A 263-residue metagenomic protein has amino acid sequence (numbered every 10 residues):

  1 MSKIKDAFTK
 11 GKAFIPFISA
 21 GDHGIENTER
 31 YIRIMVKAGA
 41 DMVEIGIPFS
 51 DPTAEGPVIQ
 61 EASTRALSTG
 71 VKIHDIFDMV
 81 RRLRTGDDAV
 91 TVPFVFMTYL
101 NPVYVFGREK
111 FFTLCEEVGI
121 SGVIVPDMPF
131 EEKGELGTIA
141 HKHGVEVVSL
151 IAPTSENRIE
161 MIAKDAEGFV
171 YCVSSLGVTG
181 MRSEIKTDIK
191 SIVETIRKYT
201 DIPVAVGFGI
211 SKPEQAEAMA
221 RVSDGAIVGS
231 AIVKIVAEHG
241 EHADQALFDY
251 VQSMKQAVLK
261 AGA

Functional and structural regions predicted by a protein language model:
M1-A7, S50-E61, V71-R81, Y104-K110 (+5 more regions): Active-site-adjacent beta->alpha loops and helix N-cap segments on the catalytic face of soluble alpha/beta enzymes
M1-F17, M79-T85, G262-A263: N-terminal amphipathic alpha-helix/helix-capping segment at the start of soluble metabolic enzymes
F14-I18, V43-I45, F94-T98, V123-V125 (+4 more regions): Hydrophobic faces of well-ordered beta-strands that scaffold small-molecule active sites in alpha/beta enzyme cores
S19-G24, M97-V105, P129-F130, L150-T154 (+1 more regions): Glycine-rich beta-to-alpha transition loops that act as phosphate-gripper elements at the mouths of alpha/beta enzyme
I25-V36, T154-K164, V206, I210-A226: Catalytic cores of alpha/beta
D41-D51, I120-I124, P129-E132, S174-G180 (+2 more regions): Glycine-rich phosphate-binding active-site loops on the catalytic face of alpha/beta enzymes
I47, Q60-V125, V258-A261: Active-site beta->alpha loop and helix N-cap motifs at the rims of alpha/beta catalytic domains
E194-I202, S211-A263: Alpha/beta catalytic cores of nucleotide-metabolism and tRNA/nucleoside-modifying enzymes
